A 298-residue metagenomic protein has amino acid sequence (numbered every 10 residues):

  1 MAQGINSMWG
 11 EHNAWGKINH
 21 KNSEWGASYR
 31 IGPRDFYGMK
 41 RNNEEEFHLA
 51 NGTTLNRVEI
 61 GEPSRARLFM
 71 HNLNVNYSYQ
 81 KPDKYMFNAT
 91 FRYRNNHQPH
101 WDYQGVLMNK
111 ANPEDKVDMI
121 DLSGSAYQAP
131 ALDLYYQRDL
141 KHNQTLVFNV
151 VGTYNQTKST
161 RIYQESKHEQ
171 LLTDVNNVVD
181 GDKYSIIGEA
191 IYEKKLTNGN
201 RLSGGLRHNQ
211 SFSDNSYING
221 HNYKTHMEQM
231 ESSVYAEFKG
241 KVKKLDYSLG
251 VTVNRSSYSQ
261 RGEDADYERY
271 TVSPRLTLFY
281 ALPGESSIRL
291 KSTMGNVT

Functional and structural regions predicted by a protein language model:
M1-G105, D121-Q156, D182, I186 (+3 more regions): Membrane-proximal, glycine/serine-rich, low-complexity loop/turn segments characteristic of large bacterial
Q3, A27, V58-E62, V117-M119 (+5 more regions): Short, well-ordered helical secondary-structure segments
A14, G38-T54, H100-K116, S159-K167 (+2 more regions): Outer-membrane beta-barrel translocator domains and adjoining extracellular loop/strand segments of Gram-negative
L49-R57, K110-K116, H168-V175, M227 (+1 more regions): Short, Lys/Arg-enriched charge-dense amphipathic segments
D115-Q128, D139-G240: Replace "related TpsB outer-membrane translocases also match" with "some related outer-membrane beta-barrels such as
K183-S185, T197-T298: Structural signature of Gram-negative outer-membrane beta-barrels, strongest in the C-terminal barrel of TonB-dependent
